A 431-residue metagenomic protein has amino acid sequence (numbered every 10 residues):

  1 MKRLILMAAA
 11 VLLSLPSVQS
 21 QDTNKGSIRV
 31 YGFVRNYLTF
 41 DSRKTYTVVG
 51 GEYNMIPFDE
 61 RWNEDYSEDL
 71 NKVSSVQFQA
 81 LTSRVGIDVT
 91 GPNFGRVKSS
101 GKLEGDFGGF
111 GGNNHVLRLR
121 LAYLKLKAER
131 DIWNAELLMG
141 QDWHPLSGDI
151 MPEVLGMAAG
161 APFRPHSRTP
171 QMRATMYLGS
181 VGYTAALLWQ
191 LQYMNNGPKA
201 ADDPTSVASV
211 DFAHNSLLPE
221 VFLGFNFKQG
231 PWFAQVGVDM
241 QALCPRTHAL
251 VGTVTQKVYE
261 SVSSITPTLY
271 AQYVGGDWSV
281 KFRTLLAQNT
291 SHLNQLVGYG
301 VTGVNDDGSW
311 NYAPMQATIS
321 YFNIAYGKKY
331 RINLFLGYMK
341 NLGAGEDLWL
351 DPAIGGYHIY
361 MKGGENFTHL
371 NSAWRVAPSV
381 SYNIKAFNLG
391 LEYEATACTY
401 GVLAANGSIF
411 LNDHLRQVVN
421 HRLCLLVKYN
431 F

Functional and structural regions predicted by a protein language model:
M1-T23: Bacterial Sec-dependent N-terminal signal peptides
T23-G50, R61-N63, S67-M194, L217 (+3 more regions): Outer membrane beta-barrel
N24, K72-A80, N113-V116, R164-H166 (+6 more regions): Short sequence motifs at beta-strands and strand-loop junctions characteristic of Gram-negative outer-membrane
D41-T45, G112-N114, G148-M151, Q192-P198 (+4 more regions): Outer-membrane beta-barrel proteins
V49-W62, T302-D307: Surface-exposed loop/turn segments flanking beta-strands in extracellular/periplasmic regions
L70-V73, G108-F110, L155-G160, A200-D211 (+5 more regions): Extracellular loop and loop/strand-boundary signature of outer-membrane beta-barrel proteins
K228-L370, W374: Detector for outer-membrane/organellar transmembrane beta-barrel domains, recognizing the amphipathic beta-strand
L415-F431: Outer-membrane beta-barrel "beta-signal"
